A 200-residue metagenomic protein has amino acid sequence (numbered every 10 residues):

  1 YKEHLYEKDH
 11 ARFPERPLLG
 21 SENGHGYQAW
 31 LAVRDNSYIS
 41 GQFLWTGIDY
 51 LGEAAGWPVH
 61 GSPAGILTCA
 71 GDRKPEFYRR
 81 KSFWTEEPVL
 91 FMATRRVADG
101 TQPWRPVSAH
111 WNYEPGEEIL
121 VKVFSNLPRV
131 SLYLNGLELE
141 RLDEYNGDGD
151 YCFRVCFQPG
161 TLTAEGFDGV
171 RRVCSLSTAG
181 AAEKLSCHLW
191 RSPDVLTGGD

Functional and structural regions predicted by a protein language model:
K2-G199: Substrate-binding clefts and catalytic carboxylate motifs of secreted carbohydrate-active enzymes
